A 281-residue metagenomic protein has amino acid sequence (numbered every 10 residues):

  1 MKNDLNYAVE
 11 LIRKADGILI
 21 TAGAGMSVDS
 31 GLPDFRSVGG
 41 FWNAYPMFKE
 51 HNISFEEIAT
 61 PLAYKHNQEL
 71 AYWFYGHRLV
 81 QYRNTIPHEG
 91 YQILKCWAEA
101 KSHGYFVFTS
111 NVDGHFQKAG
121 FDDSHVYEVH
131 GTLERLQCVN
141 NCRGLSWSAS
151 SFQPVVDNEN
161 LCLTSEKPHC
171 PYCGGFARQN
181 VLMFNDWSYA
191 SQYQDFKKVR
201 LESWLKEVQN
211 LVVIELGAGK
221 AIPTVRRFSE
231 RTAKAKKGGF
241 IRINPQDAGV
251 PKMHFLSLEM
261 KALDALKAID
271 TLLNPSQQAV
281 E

Functional and structural regions predicted by a protein language model:
M1-E281: Conserved catalytic alpha/beta core of Sir2/sirtuin-type deacylases, generalized to analogous enzyme cores that bind
